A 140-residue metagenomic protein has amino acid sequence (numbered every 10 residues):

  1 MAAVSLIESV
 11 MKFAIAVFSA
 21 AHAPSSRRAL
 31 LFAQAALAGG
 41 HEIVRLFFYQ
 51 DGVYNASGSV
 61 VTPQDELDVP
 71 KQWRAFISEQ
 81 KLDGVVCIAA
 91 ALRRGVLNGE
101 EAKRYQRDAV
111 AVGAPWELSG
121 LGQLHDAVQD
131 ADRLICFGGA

Functional and structural regions predicted by a protein language model:
M1-V10: Short, Lys/Arg-enriched N-terminal segments with co-localized hydrophobic residues within the first ~10-30 amino acids
I7-E8, I77, D126-Q129: Solvent-exposed alpha-helices and their adjacent loops that cap or buttress functional pockets in soluble metabolic
F13, I43-V44, G84: Hydrophobic anchor at the start of a short beta-strand that flanks the dinucleotide cofactor-binding loop
F13-R27, A56-V61: Short, glycine-rich nucleotide/cofactor-binding loops
S26-H41, L46: Histidine-anchored nucleotide/phosphate-binding helix
F47-A56: Short connector loops at secondary-structure junctions
T62-A91: A glycine-rich helix N-cap at a beta->alpha junction
I88-A140: N-terminal glycine-rich phosphate/adenylate-binding segment common to multiple enzyme folds
